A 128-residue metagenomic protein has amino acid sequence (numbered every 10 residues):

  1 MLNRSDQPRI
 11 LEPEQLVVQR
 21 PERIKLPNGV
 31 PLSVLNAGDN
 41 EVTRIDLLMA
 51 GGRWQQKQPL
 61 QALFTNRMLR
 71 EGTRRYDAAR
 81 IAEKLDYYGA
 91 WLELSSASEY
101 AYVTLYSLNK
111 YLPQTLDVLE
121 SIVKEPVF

Functional and structural regions predicted by a protein language model:
M1-E83, Y88, T104-S107, D117: His/Glu-rich zincin catalytic helix
L2, D86-F128: Acidic/histidine-enriched segments that form metal/cofactor-coordinating and catalytic pocket/exosite environments
